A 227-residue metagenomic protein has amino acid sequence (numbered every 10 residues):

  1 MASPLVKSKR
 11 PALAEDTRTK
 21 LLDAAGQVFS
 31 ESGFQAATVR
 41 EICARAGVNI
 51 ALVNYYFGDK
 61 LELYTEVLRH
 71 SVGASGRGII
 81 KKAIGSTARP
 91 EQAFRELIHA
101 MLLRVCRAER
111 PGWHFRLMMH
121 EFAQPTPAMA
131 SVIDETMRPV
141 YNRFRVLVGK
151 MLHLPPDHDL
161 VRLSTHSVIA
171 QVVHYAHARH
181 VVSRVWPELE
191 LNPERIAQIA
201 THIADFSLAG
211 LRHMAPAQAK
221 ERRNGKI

Functional and structural regions predicted by a protein language model:
M1-D16, P216-I227: N-terminal intrinsically disordered/low-complexity leader segments
T17, L21-F29, V168, S207: Short hydrophobic clusters on alpha-helical segments that form packing/core surfaces in small helical domains
K20, V28-E62, E66: Helix-turn-helix
T65-S71, T136: Alpha-helical DNA-contacting segments of helix-turn-helix folds
S71-I79: Conserved phosphoryl-transfer catalytic core
I80-H114, V161-V168, A197: Hydrophobic alpha-helical connector segments
M101, F115-F122, T165-V168, V172 (+2 more regions): Short alpha-helical scaffolding segments that buttress acidic/His motifs in well-ordered protein cores
M129-R138, L147-A204, M214-K220: Hydrophobic/aromatic-rich alpha-helical bundle segments in the mid-to-C-terminal region
